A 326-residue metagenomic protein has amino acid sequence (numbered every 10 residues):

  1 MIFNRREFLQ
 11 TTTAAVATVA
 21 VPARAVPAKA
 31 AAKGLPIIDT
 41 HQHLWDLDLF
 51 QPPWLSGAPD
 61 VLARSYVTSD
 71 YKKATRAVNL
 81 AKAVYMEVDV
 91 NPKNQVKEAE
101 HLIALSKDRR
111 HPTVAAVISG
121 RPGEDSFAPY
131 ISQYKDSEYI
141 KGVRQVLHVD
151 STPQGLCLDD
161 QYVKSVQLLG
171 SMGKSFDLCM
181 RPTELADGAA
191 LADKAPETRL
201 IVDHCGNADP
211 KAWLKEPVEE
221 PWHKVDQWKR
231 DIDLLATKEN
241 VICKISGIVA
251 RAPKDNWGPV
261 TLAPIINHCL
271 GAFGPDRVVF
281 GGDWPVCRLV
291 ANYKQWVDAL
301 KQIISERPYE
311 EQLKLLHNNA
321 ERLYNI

Functional and structural regions predicted by a protein language model:
I2-P22, L35-T40, L49-F50, S56 (+6 more regions): Mid-to-C-terminal alpha-helical segments outside catalytic/metal-binding sites
P27, P210, E216-I326: H/E-rich (His + Asp/Glu) clusters that bind or coordinate divalent metals
P36, N79-K82, R110-A115, S137-K141 (+4 more regions): Short, well-ordered coil/turn segments that N-cap beta-strands
I37-L47, V202-C205: Histidine-centered catalytic micro-motifs
H41, A83, A116, V143 (+4 more regions): Divalent metal-coordination and catalytic microenvironments
Q42, V88, C205, D283-W284: Active-site metal-binding loops of divalent metal-dependent hydrolases
G57-R64, S69-K93, H111-R121, K141-H148 (+1 more regions): Divalent metal-dependent hydrolysis catalytic cores, especially in the metallo-beta-lactamase
V96-E184, A190-A192, G206, H223 (+1 more regions): Active-site gating/metal-coordination segments in enzymes
